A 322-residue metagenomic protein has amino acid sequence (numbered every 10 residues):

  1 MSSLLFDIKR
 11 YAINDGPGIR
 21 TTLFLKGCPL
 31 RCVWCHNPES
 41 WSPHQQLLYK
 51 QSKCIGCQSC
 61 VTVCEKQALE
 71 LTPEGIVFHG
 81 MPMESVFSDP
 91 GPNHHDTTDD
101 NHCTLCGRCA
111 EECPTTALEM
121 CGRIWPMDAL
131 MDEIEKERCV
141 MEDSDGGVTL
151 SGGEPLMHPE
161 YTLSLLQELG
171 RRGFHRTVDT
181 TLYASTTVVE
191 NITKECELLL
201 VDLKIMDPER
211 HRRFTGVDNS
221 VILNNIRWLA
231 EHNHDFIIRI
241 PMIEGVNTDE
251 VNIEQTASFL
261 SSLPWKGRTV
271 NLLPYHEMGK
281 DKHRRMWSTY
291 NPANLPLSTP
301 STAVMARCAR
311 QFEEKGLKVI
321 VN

Functional and structural regions predicted by a protein language model:
M1-S42, Q46: N-terminal cysteine/histidine-rich coordination modules
S2-P17, E244-N322: Auxiliary Fe-S-binding modules of radical SAM enzymes
I19-T21, L30, A110, P155-L156 (+2 more regions): Short, flexible micro-motifs
G27, V63, D202: Conserved catalytic core of Hanks-type protein kinase domains
L30-V33, N37, S59-E65, L69 (+6 more regions): Generic secondary-structure signature for well-ordered alpha-helical cores
S40, Y49, E119, R212-D218 (+1 more regions): Short glycine-enriched, charge-decorated loop/helix-capping segments at active-site entrances that position
P43-E195: Conserved Radical SAM active-site core
D128-R285: Conserved AdoMet/S-adenosylmethionine-binding subsite of the radical SAM
